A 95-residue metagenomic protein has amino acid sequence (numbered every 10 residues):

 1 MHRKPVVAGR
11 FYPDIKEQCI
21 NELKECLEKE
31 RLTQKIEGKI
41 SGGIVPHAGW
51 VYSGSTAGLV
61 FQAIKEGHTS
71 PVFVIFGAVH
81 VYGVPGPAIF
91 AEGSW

Functional and structural regions predicted by a protein language model:
M1-W95: Active-site histidine-anchored catalytic micro-motif
